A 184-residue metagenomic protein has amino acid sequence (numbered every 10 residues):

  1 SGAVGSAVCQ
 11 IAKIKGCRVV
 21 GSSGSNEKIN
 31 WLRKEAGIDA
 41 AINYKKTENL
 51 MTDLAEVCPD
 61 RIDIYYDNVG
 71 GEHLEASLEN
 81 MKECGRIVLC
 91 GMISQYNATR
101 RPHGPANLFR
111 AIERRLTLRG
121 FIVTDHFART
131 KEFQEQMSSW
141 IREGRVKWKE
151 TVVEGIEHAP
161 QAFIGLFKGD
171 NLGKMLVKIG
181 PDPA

Functional and structural regions predicted by a protein language model:
S1-C9: Glycine-rich NAD(P) Rossmann-fold beta1-alpha1 loop
C9-Q10, N30, E75, F109 (+1 more regions): Alpha-helical segments flanking ligand/cofactor-binding loops in enzyme cores
K13-A76, T124: Adenosine-nucleotide cofactor-binding segment
C17, L32, A36, M51 (+6 more regions): Domain-wide signal for the mature, well-folded portions of proteins, strongly enriched in nucleus-encoded organellar
S22, Y44, V88-C90, F121 (+1 more regions): Generic beta-sheet signal
R33, E72-V146, I179-A184: Glycine-rich phosphate-binding loop and adjacent beta-alpha segment of Rossmann(oid) nucleotide-cofactor-binding
A40-K45, V152-H158: Short acidic-hydrophobic, aromatic-tinged amphipathic segments that line or gate anion-handling sites
R145-V152, P160-A184: C-terminal capping/lid region of NAD(P)-dependent oxidoreductase domains
